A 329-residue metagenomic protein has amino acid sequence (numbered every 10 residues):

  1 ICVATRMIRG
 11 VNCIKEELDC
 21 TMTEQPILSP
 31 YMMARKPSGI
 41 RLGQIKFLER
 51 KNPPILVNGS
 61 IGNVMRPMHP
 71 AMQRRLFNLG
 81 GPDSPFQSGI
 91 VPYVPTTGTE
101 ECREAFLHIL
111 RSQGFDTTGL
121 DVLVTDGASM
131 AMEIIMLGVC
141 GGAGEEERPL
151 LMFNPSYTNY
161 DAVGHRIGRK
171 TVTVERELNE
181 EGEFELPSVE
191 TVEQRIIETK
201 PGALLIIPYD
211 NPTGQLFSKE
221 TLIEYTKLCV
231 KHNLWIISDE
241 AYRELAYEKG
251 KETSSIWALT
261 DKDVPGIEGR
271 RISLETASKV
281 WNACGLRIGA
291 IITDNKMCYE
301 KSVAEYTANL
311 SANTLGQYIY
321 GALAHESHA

Functional and structural regions predicted by a protein language model:
M7-I8: N-terminal mitochondrial targeting presequence
T21-Y31: Generic N-terminal amphipathic, Lys/Arg-enriched alpha-helix
M33-M130, I134, A324-H325: N-terminal small-domain helix-loop-helix segment of the aminotransferase-like
M65-P70, Y160, G182, P212-Q215 (+4 more regions): Short catalytic/ligand-binding loop motif for oxyanion handling, primarily in non-cytosolic enzymes, centered on
S88-K231, R243-E268, I272: Conserved core of the PLP fold type I
E240: Walker B catalytic acidic pair
T260-A329: Conserved core segment of the aminotransferase class I/II
